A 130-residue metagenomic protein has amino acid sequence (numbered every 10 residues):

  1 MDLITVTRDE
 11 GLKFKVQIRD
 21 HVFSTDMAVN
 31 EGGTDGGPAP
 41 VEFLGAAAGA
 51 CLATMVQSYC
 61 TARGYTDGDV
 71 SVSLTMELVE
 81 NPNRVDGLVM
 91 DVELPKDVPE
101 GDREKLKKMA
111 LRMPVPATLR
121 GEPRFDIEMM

Functional and structural regions predicted by a protein language model:
M1-A46, T54-M130: Extended beta-strand/beta-hairpin segments
